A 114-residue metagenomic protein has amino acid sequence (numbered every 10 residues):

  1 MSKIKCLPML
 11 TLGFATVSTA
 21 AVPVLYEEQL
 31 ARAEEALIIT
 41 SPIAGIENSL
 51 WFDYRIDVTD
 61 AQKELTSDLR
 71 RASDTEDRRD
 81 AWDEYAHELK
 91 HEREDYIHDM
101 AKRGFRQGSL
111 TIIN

Functional and structural regions predicted by a protein language model:
M1-A20: Classic N-terminal secretory signal peptides
P8-G13, Y26, A31, T111: Compositionally biased amphipathic helical and low-complexity segments enriched in hydrophobic
M9-T11, E84, D99: A periodicity- and composition-biased signal for non-globular, repetitive helical segments
A20-A72: Immediate post-signal-peptide N-terminus of mature secreted/exported proteins
S73-R78: Charged, low-complexity interaction regions
R79-E88: Short, charged, amphipathic alpha-helical segments
H87-R103: Amphipathic alpha-helical coiled-coil segments
A101-I113: Short, low-complexity, Pro/Ser/Thr/Gly-rich segments in the mature regions of secreted, periplasmic
